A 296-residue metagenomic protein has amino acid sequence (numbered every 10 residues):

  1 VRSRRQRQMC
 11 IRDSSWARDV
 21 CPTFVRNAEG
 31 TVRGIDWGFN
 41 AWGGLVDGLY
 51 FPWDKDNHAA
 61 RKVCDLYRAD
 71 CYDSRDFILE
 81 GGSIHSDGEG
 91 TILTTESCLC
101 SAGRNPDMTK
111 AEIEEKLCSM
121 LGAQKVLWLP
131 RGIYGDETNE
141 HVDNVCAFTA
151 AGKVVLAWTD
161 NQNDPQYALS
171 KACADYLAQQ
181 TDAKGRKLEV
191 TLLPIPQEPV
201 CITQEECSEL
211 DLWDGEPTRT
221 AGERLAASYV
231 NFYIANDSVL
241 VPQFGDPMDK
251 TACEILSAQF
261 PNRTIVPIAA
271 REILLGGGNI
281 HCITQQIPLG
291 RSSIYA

Functional and structural regions predicted by a protein language model:
V1-I11: Single conserved hydrophobic/aromatic residue that forms the stacking wall/gate of nucleotide- or nucleobase-binding
R12-L93, S97-C100: Active-site "lid/cap" and pocket-lining segments within catalytic core domains
S14-V20, D76-S86, Y134-F148, R224 (+2 more regions): Structural signature of eukaryotic scaffold interfaces centered on beta-propeller domains
N27-T31, D65-D73, S86, A111-W128 (+3 more regions): Secondary-structure boundary elements
L45-Y50, C100-S101, D107, N161-L169: Residues lining hydrophobic/aromatic ligand-binding pockets adjacent to catalytic sites
D87-V155: Loop-centered beta-sheet repeat module
F148-N236, L240, F244-A252: Redox- and metal-dependent alpha/beta enzyme cores, enriched for Fe-S-associated oxidoreductases and cofactor-handling
L210-D211, D237, F244-A296: TerminUS-proximal long segments
